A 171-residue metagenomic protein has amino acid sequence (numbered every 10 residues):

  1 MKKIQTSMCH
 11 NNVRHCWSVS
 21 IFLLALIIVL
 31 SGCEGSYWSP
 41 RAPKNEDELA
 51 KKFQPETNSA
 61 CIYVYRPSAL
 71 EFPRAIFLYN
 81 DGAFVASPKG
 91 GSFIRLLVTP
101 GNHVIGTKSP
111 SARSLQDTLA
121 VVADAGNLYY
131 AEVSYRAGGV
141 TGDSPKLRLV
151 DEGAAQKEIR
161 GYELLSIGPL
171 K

Functional and structural regions predicted by a protein language model:
M1-C16: N-terminal secretory signal peptides that target proteins for export/translocation
N12, S20-S31: Bacterial N-terminal signal peptides
C16-V19, P40: Intrinsic disorder/low-complexity segments enriched in polar/charged and small flexible residues
C33-K171: Short loop/turn and low-complexity linker motifs enriched in small/turn-promoting residues
